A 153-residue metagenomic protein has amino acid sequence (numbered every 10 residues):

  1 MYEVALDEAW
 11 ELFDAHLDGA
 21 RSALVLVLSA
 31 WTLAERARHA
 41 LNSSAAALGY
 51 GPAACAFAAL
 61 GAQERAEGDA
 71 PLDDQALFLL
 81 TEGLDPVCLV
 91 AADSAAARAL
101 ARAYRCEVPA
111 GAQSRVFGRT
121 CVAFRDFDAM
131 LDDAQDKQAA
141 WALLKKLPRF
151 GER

Functional and structural regions predicted by a protein language model:
M1-R153: A polyanion-binding, active-site-adjacent surface
